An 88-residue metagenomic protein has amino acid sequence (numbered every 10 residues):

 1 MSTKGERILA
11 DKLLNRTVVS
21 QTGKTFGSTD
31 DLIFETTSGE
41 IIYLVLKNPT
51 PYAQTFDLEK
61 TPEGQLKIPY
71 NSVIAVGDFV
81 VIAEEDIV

Functional and structural regions predicted by a protein language model:
M1-V88: Peripheral interaction segments used for macromolecular assembly
